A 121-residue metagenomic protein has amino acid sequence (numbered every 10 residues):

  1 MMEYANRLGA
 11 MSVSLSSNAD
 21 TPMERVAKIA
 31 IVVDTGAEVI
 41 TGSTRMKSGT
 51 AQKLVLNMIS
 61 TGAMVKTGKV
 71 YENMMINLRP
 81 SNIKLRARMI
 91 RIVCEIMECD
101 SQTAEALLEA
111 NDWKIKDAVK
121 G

Functional and structural regions predicted by a protein language model:
M1-L54, A63-T67: Glycine-rich phosphate-binding loops that contact phosphosugars or nucleotide phosphates
A63-G121: Short, amphipathic alpha-helical interaction segments embedded in low-complexity terminal/linker regions of eukaryotic
